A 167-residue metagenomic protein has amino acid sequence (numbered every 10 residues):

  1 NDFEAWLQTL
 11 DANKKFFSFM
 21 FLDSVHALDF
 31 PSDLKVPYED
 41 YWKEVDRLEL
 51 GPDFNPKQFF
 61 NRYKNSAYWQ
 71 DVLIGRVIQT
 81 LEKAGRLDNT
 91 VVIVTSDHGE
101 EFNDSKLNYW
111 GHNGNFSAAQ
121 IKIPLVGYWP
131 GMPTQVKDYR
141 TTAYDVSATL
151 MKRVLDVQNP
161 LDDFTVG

Functional and structural regions predicted by a protein language model:
N1-G167: Catalytic domains that recognize anionic headgroups
